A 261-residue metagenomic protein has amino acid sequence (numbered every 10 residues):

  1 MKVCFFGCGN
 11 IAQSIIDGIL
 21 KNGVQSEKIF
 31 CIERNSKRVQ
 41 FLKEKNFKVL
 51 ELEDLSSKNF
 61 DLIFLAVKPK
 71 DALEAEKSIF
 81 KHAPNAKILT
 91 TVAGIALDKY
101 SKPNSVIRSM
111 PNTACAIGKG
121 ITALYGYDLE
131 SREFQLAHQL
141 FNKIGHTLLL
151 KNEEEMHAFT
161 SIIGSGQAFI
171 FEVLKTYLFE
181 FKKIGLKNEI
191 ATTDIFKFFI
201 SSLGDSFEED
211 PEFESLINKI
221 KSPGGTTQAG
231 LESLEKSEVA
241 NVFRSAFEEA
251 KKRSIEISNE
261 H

Functional and structural regions predicted by a protein language model:
M1-C4: Extreme N-terminal starter segment of soluble prokaryotic enzymes
C8-G9: Glycine-rich Rossmann-fold phosphate-binding loop(s) that bind the pyrophosphate of adenine dinucleotide cofactors
A12: Catalytic nucleophile loop
I15, F30, S36-V39, K45 (+1 more regions): Rossmann-like NAD(P)(H) cofactor-binding subdomain of soluble oxidoreductases
I19, G23: Aromatic pocket-lining residues of Rossmann-like dinucleotide-binding sites
I29, V39, A72, K187-I195 (+2 more regions): Small-residue helix-packing motif on alpha-helices
Y100-S105, I121-A158, A168-E209, R253-S254: Internal alpha-helical scaffold of NAD(P)-dependent oxidoreductase catalytic cores
D194-H261: NAD(P)-dependent Rossmann-like dehydrogenase/reductase catalytic/cofactor-binding core
